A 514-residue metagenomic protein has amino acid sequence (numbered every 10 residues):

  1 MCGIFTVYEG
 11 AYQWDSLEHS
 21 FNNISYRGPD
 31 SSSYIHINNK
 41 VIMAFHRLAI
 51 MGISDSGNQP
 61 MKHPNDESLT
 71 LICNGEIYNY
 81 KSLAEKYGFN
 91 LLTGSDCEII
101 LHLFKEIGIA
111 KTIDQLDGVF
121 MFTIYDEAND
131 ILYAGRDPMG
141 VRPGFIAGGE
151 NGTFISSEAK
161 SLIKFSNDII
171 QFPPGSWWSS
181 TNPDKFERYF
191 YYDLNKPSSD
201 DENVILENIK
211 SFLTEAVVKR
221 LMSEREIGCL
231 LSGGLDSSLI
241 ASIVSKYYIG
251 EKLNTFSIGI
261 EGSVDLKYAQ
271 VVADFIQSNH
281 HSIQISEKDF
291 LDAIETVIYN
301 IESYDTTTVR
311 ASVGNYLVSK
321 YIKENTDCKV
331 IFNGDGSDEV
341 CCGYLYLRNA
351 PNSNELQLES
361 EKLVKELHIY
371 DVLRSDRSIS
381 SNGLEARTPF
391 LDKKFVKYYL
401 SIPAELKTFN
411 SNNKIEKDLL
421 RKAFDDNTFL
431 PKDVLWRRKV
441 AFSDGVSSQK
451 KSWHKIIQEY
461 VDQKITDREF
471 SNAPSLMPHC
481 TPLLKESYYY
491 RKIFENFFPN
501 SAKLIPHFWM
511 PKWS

Functional and structural regions predicted by a protein language model:
M1-S303, K329: Cysteine-centered catalytic environments shared across enzyme families
Y8, D55-G57, S312, I369-L373: Short, motif-level signal for alpha-helix interfacial/capping segments enriched in acidic residues and aromatics/proline
Q13, T93-D96, L116, E202-I209 (+9 more regions): Hydrophobic (often cysteine-bearing) scaffold residues that line and stabilize catalytic clefts of nucleotide/cofactor
S31, L91-D96, F409-N410, N427-A441 (+1 more regions): Short, surface-exposed acidic
N65, E158-S161, T181, E202-N203 (+4 more regions): Peripheral terminal appendages
E261-S319, Y346-Q357, R377-S378, L384 (+2 more regions): ATP-dependent adenylate-handling ligase core
C328-E355, E366-T481: Mid-to-C-terminal catalytic subdomains of enzymes that bind/position adenosyl phosphate moieties or nucleic-acid
E359-E361: C-terminal scaffolding/assembly regions of large eukaryotic complex subunits
